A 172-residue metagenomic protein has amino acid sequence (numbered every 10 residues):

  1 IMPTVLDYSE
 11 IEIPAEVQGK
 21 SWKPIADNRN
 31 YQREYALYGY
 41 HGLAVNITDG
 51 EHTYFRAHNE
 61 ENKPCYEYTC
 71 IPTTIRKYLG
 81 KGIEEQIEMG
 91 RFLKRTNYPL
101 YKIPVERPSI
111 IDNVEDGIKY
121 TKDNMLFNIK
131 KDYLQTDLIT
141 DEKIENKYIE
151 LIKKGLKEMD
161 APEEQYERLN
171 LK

Functional and structural regions predicted by a protein language model:
M2-D49: Polar, surface-exposed loop/tail segments that function as active-site lids or cofactor/substrate-recognition elements
M2-P3, K23, L134-Q135, L169-L171: Feature captures the catalytic ectodomains and active-site-proximal regions of enzymes that hydrolyze or transfer
Q18-P24, I149-K153, N170: Short linear loop/turn motifs
Q32-L37, K147, E163-N170: WW-domain-binding short linear motifs
H41-T140: C-terminal, low-complexity/hydrophilic appendages and adjacent surface loops of extracellular/periplasmic anionic
K143: Short glycine-enriched, charge-decorated loop/helix-capping segments at active-site entrances that position
K154-Y166: Bilobed periplasmic-binding protein-like "clamshell/Venus-flytrap" ligand-binding domains
